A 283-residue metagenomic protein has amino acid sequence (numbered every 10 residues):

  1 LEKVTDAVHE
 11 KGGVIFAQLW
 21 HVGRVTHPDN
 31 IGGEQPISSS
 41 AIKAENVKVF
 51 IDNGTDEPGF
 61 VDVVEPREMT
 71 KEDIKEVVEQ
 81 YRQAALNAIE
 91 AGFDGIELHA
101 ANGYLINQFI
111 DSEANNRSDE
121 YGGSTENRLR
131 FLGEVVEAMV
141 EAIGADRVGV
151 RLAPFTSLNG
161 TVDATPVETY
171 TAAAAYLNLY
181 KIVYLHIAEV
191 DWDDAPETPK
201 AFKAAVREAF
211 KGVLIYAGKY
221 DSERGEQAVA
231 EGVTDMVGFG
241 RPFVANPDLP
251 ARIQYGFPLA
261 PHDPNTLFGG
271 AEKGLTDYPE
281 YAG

Functional and structural regions predicted by a protein language model:
L1-G283: Flavin-dependent oxidoreductase catalytic cores
